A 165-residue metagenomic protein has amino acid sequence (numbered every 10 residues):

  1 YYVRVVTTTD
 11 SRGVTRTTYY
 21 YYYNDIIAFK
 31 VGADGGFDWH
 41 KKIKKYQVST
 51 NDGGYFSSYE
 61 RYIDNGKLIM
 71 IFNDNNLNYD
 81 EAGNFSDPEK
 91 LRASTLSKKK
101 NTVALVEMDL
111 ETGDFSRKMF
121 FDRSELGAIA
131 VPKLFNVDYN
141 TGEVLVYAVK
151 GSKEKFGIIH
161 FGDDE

Functional and structural regions predicted by a protein language model:
Y1-E165: Secretory-pathway ectodomains
